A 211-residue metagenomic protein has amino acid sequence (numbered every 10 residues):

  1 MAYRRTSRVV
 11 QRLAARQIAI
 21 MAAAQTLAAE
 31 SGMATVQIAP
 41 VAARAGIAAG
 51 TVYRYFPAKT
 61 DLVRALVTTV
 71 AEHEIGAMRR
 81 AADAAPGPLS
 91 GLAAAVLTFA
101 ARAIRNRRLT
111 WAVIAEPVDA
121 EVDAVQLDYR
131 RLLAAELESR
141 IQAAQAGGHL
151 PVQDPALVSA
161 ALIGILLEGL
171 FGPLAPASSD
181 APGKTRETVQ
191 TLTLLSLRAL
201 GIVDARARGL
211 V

Functional and structural regions predicted by a protein language model:
M1-R4, A101, A135, S139-A146 (+1 more regions): C-terminal peripheral helix-coil segments that are non-catalytic and often amphipathic
L13-Q25, V41, L66-V70, E74 (+1 more regions): Generic hydrophobic, amphipathic alpha-helix propensity
A19, L27-D61, A65: Helix-turn-helix
A34, H149-L150: Conserved hydrophobic residue
Q37, T110-I114, Q153, S178 (+1 more regions): Short, hydrophobic secondary-structure boundary micro-motifs
A65, G76-R105, S159-L162, R186-V189 (+1 more regions): Hydrophobic alpha-helical connector segments
E72-G76, R105, E121-G147, A156-I163 (+3 more regions): Amphipathic alpha-helical packing segments from all-alpha helical-bundle domains
R80, A112-A120: Short linear capping/connector segments at secondary-structure termini
